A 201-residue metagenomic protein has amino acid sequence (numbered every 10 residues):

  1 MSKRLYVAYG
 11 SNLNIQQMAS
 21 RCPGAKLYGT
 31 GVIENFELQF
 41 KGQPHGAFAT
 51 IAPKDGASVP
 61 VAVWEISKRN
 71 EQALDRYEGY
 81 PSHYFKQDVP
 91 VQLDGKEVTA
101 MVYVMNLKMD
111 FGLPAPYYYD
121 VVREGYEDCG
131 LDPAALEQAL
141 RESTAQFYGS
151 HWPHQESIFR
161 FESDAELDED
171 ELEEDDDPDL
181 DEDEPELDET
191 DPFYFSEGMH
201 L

Functional and structural regions predicted by a protein language model:
M1-L201: Glycine-aromatic micro-motifs
